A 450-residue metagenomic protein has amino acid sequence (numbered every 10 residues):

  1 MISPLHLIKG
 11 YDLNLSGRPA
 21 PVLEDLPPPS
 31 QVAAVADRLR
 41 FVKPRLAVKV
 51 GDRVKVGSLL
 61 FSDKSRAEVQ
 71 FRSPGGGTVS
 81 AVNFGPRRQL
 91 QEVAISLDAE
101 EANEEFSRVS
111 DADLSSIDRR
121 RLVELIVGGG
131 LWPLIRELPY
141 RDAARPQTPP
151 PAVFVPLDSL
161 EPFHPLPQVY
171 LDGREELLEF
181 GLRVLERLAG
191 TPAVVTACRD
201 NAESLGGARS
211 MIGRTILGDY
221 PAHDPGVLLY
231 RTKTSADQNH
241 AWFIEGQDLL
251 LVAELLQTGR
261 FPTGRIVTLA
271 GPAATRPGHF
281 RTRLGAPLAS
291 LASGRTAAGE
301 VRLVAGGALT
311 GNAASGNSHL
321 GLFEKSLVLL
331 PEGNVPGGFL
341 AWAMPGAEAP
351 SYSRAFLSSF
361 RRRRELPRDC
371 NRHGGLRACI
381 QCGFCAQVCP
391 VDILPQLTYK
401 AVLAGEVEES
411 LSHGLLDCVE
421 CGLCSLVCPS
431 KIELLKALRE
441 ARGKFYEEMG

Functional and structural regions predicted by a protein language model:
M1-A47: N-terminal, Lys/Arg-enriched amphipathic/low-complexity engagement segments that precede the first folded domain
M1-L15, S80, G85, V93-A102: Mobile cofactor-carrier "swinging-arm" domains
V42, V48, S65-E68, R276 (+2 more regions): Short, solvent-exposed loop/turn positions at domain surfaces that link secondary-structure elements or cap domain
V48-S62, A81: Short, well-structured beta-strand-loop connectors
E68-G76: Short coil-to-beta-strand transition motifs
N83-A343, E348-S358, R364-D369, H373-G374 (+5 more regions): Buried, small/hydrophobic-residue-enriched core segments of structured protein domains
V407-C418: Short linker/helix segments within small regulatory modules
